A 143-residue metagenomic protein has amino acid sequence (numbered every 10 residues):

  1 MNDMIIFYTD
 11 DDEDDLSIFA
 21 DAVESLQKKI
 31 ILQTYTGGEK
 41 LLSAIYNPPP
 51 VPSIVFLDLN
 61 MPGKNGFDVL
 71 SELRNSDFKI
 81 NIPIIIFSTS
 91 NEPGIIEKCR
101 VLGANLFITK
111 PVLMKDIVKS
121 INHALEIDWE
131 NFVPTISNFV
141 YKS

Functional and structural regions predicted by a protein language model:
N2, P50-I54, F78-P83: His-Asp phosphorelay/catalytic-motif detector in bacterial-type signaling
D3-V23, V55: Conserved acidic segment of CheY-like receiver
T34-I54: Acidic, metal-coordinating helix/loop segments flanking the phosphotransfer/catalytic sites of two-component signaling
M61: Receiver (REC) domain active-site loop signature in two-component systems and cognate sites in sensor histidine kinases
N105: Short, glycine/charged-rich "phosphate-handling" switch motifs in NTP-dependent and phosphotransfer domains
V112-I121, V133-P134: C-terminal output helix
